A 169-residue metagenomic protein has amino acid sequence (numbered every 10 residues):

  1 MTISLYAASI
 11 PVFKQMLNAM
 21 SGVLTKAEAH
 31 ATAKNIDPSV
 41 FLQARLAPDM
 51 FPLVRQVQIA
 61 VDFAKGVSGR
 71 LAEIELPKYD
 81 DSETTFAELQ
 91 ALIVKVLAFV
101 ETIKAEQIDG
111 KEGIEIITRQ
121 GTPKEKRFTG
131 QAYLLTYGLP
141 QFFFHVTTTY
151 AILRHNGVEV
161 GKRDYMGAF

Functional and structural regions predicted by a protein language model:
I3-I10, K14-K26, S39, P48-G69 (+1 more regions): Aromatic-residue-lined binding/catalytic grooves and analogous aromatic/hydrophobic interfacial grooves in multimeric
M20-K34, T149, L153, G161: Long, well-ordered alpha-helical segments
T25, V94, A98-E101, F144-R154: A broadly conserved amphipathic alpha-helix scaffold signal in soluble, globular proteins
A31-L42, T102-L134, M166: Acidic interhelical loop/turn segments
L42-L76, E125-G161: Short, contiguous alpha-helical
K65-E106: Helix-adjacent hinge/juxtasegments
V160-F169: Short, highly charged C-terminal tails/helix-capping segments
